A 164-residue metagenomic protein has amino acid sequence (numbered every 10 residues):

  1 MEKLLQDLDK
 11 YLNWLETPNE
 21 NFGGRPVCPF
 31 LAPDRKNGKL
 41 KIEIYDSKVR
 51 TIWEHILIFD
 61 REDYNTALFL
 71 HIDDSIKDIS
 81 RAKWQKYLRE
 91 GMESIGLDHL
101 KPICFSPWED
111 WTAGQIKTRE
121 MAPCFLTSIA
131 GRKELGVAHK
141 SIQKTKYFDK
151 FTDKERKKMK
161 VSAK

Functional and structural regions predicted by a protein language model:
M1-K164: Expand to "…catalyze enediolate/carbanion chemistry for C-C bond making/breaking, isomerization, decarboxylation
